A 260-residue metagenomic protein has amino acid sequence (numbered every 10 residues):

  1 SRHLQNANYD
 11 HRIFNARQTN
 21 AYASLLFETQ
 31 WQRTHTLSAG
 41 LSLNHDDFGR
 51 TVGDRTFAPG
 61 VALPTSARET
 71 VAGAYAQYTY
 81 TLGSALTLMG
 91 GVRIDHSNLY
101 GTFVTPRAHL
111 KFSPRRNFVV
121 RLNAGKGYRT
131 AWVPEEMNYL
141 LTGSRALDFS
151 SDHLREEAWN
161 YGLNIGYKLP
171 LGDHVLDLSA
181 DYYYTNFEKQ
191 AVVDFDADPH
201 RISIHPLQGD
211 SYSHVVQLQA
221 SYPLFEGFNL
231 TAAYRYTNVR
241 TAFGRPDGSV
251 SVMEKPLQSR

Functional and structural regions predicted by a protein language model:
S1-A7, S113, V119-R121, L154-Y212: Membrane-embedded beta-barrel scaffold of Gram-negative outer-membrane proteins
S1-Y100, V175-Y183, V216, T231-A233: Face-selective signature of the C-terminal outer-membrane beta-barrel domain
R2-I13, R50-A58, Y100-P106, V133-Y139 (+5 more regions): Outer-membrane beta-barrel translocator domains and adjoining extracellular loop/strand segments of Gram-negative
R12-N20, Q32, T65-V71, S97-F103 (+5 more regions): Transmembrane beta-barrel outer-membrane domains
T19-L25, T70-A76, V92, V104-L110 (+4 more regions): Hydrophobic, lipid-facing positions within transmembrane beta-strands of outer-membrane proteins
T29-R33, Y80-S84, V104, F112-R116 (+6 more regions): Outer-membrane beta-barrel strand-turn architecture
H45-D47, H96-N98, Y128-T130, Y184-E188 (+1 more regions): Feature marks short, surface-exposed loop/turn motifs that line or immediately flank catalytic pockets and channel
T81-A85, D177-N186, P206-R260: Gram-negative outer-membrane beta-barrel transporters
